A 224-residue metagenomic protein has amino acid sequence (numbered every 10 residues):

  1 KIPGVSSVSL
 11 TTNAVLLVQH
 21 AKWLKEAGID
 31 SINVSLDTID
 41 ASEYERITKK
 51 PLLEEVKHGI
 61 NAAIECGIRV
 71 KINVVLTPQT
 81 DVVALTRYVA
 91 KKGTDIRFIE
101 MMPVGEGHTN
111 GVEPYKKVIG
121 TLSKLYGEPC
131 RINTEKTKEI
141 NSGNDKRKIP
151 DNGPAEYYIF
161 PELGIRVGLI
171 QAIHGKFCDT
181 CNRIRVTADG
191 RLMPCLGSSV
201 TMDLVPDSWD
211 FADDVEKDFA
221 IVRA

Functional and structural regions predicted by a protein language model:
K1-I99: Radical SAM/AdoMet-radical enzyme domain recognition
G105-A224: Accessory C-terminal segments flanking Radical SAM cores
